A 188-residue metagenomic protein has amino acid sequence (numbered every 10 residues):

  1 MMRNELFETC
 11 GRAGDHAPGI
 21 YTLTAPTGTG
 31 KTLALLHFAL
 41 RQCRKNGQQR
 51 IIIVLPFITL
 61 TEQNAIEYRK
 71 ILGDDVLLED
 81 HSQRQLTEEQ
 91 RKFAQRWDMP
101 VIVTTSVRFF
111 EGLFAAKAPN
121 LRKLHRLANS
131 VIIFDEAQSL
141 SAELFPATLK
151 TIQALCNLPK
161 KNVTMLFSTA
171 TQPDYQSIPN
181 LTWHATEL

Functional and structural regions predicted by a protein language model:
M1-L188: N-terminal helicase ATP-binding lobe
